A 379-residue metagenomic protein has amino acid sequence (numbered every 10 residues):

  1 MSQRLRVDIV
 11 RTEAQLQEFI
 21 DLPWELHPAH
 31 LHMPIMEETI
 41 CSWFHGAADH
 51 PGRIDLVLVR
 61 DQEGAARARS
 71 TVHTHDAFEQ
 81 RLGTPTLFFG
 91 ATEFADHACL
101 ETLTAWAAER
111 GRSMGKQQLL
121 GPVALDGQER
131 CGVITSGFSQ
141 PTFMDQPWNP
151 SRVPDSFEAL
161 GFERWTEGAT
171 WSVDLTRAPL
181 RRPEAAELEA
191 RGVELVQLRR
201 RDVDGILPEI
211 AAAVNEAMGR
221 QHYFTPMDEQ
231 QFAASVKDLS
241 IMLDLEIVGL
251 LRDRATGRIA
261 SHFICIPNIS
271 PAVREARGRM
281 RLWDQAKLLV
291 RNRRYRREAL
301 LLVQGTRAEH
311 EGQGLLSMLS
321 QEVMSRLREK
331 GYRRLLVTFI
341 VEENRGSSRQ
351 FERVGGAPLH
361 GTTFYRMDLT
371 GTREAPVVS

Functional and structural regions predicted by a protein language model:
S2-L5, P147-Y223: Acyltransferase donor/substrate-recognition loop-hinge adjacent to the catalytic core
S2-W43, A108: TRNA-binding/sensing appendages of the translation machinery
P23-Q62, S70-Q80, Q197, R201-G305: A conserved beta-strand-loop-helix scaffold within acyl/acetyltransferase catalytic domains
A66, D76-E79, G127-E129, A234 (+5 more regions): Flexible loop/turn segments at secondary-structure boundaries
A68, T166-A169, S261, H360: A structural microfeature
R81-L160, R277-R353: Acyl-donor binding region in acyl/amide transferases
L120, S172, L250-R252, I264 (+1 more regions): Short beta-strand segments
S172-A185, T363-S379: C-terminal "cap" of GNAT-fold acetyltransferases
